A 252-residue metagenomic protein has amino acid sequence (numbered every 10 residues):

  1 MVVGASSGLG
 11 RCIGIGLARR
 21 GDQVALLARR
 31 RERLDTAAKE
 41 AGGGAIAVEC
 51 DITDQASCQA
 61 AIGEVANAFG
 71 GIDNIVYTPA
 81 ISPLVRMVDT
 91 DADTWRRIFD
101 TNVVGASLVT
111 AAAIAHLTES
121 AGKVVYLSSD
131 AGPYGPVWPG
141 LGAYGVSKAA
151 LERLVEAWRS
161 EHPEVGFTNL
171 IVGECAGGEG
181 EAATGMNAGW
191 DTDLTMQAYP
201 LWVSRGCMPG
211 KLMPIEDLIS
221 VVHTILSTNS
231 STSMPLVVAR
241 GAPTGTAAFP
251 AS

Functional and structural regions predicted by a protein language model:
S6-S7: Conserved glycine-rich cofactor-binding loop
R20-T36: Conserved glycine-rich Rossmann-like NAD(P)H-binding loop of the short-chain dehydrogenase/reductase
C50-A60, A92: The beta1-alpha1 cofactor-binding region of Rossmann-like NAD(H)/NADP(H)-dependent oxidoreductases
T78-P83: Conserved NAD(P)H cofactor-binding loop of Rossmann-fold oxidoreductase domains
R86-M87, T94-R96: Substrate-binding pocket helix/loop in short-chain dehydrogenase/reductase
K123-A150, V155-S160, E174-T184: Catalytic loop of short-chain dehydrogenase/reductase
N169-L170, G189-A248: C-terminal helical subdomain
